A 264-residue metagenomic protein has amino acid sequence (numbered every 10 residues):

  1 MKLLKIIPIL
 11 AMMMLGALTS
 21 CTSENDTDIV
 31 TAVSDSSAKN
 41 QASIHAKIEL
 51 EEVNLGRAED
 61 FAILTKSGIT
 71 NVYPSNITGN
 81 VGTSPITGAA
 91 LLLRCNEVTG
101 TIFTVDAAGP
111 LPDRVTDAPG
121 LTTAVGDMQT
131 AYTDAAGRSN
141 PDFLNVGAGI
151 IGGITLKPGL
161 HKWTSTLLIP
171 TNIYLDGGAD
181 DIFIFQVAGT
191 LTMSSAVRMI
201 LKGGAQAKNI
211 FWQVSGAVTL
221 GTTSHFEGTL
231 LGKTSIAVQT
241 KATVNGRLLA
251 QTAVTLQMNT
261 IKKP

Functional and structural regions predicted by a protein language model:
M1-I9: Bacterial N-terminal signal peptides that target proteins for export
A17-S20: C-terminal motif of bacterial Sec signal peptides marking the signal peptidase cleavage site
T22-P264: Solvent-exposed adhesion/ligand-recognition segments of exported proteins
